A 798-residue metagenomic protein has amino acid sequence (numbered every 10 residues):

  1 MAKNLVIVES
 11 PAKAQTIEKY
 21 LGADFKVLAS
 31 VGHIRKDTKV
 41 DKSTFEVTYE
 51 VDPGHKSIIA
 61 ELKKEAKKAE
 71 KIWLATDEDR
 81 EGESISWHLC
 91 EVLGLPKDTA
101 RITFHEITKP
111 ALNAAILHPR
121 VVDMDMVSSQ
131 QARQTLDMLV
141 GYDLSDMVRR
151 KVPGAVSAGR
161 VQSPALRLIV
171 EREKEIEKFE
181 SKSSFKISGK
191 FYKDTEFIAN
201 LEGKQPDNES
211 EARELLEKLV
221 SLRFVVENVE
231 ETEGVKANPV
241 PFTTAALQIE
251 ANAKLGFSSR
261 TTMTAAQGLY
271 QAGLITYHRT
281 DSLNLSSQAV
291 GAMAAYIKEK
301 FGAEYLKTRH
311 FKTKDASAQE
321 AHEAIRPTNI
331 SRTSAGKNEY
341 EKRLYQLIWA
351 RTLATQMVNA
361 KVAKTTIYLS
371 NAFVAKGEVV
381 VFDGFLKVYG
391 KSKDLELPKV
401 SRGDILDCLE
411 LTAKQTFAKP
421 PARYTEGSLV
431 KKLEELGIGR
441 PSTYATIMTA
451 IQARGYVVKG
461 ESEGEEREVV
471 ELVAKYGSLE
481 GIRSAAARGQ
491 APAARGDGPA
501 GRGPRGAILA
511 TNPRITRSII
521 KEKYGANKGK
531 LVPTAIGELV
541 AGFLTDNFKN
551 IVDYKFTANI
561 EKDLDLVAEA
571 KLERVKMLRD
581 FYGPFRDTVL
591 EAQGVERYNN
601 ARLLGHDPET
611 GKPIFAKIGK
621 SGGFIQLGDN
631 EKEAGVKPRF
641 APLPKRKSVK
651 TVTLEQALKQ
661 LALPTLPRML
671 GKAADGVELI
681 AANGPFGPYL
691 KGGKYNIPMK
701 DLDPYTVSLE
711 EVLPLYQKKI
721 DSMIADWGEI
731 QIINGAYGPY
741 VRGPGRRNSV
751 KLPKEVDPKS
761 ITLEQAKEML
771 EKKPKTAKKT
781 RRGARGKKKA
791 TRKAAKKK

Functional and structural regions predicted by a protein language model:
M1-Q134, M138, D143, G203 (+3 more regions): Intrinsically disordered, low-complexity regulatory segments
A2-L5, T16, A23-F25, S145 (+5 more regions): Basic, low-complexity terminal or inter-domain segments flanking catalytic cores
T16-Y20, W87-H88, L166-E173, A350: Short active-site loop/helix that positions an aromatic residue
G22, V27-A29, S163, E171 (+3 more regions): Accessory interaction regions appended to the cores of large information-processing enzymes
I107-F191, E231-V235: C-terminal or mid-to-C-terminal helical accessory/interaction module adjacent to the motor/catalytic core
P206-F242, Q248, S401-D407, V552-K555 (+1 more regions): Metal- or metallocofactor-binding catalytic centers and their adjacent structured scaffolds across diverse enzyme
E250, K254-T261: A conserved hydrophobic secondary-structure block that centers on an alpha-helix together with its immediately flanking
